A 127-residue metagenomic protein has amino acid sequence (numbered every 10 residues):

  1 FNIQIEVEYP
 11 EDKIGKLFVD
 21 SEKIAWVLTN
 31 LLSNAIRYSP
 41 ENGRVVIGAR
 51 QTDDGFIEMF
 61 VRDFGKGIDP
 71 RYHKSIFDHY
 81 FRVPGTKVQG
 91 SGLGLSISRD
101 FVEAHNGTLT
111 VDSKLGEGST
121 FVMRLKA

Functional and structural regions predicted by a protein language model:
Q4-G15: Conserved catalytic submotifs in the C-terminal HATPase_c
A35-I36: Short helix-loop "hinge" at the ATP-lid/N-box region of the Bergerat-fold HATPase_c
N42-G55: Short beta-strand/loop element within the Bergerat-fold HATPase_c
G67-S75: Short helix N-cap motif at coil->helix boundaries in the Bergerat
F81-G90: Glycine-rich ATP-lid/hinge loop adjacent to the conserved G-boxes
G94, S98: Short alpha-helical Gxxx[C/S/T] motif in the catalytic ATP-binding
